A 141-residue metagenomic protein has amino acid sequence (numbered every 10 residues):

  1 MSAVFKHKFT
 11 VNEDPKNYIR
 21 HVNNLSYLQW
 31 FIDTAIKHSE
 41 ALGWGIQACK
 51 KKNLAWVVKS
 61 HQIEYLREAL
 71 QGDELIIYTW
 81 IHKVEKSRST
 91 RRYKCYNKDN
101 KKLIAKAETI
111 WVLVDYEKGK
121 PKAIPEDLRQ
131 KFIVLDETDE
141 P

Functional and structural regions predicted by a protein language model:
M1-V58, V114-P141: Hot-dog-fold acyl-thioester-processing enzymes
K6-K8, Q62, I76-Y78, T90-R92 (+1 more regions): Beta-strand secondary-structure signal
H38-S89: Hydrophobic beta-strand-centered segment that forms part of the acyl-chain substrate-binding groove
K59-H61, Y96, V112: Short, well-ordered beta-strand segments in beta-rich or mixed alpha/beta enzyme and ligand-binding folds
L66, K94-K98: Core beta-strand residues in small-molecule sensory/regulatory alpha/beta domains
D99-K101, E117: Solvent-exposed strand-loop boundary residues in beta-sheet-rich modules
A105-A107, A123: A structural microfeature
